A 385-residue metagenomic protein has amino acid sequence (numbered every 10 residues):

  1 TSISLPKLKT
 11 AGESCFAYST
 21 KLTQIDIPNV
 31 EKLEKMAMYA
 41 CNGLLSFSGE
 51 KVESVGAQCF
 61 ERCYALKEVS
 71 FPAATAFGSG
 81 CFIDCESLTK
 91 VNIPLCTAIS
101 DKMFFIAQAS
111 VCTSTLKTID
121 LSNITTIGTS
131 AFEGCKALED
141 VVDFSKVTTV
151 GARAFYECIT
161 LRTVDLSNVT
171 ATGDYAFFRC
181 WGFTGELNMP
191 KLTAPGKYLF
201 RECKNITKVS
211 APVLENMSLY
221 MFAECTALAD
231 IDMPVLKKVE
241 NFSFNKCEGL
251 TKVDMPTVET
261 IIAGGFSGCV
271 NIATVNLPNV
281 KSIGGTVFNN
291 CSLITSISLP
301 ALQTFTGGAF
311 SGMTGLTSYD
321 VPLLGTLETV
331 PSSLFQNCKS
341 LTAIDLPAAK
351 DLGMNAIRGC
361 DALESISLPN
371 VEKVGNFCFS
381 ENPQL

Functional and structural regions predicted by a protein language model:
T1-T10, T20-K32, N42-S54, Y64-A76 (+14 more regions): Structural signature of tandem-repeat unit edges
G12-C15, E34-Y39, G56-E61, G78-I83 (+13 more regions): Consensus positions within tandem repeat domains that build extended binding/scaffold surfaces
